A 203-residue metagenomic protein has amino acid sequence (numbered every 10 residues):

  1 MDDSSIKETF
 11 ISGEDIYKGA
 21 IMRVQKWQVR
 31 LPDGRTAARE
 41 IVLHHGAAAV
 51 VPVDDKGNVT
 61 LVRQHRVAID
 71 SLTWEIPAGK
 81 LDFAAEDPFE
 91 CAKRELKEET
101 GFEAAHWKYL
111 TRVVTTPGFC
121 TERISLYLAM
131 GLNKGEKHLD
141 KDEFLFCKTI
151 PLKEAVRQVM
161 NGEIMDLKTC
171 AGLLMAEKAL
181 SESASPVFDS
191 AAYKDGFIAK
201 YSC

Functional and structural regions predicted by a protein language model:
D2-E8, R35, Y109, D142-C203: Nudix hydrolase/Nudix homology domain
S5, R39, A48-R94, T111 (+1 more regions): Conserved Nudix-box catalytic region and its N-terminal flanking loop in Nudix hydrolases and closely related
S12-A49, D55-K56: Acidic, metal-coordinating catalytic segment for phosphate/diphosphate chemistry, firing primarily on the Nudix
D15-G19, V67, V113-I124: Acidic pyrophosphate-coordinating catalytic loop
Q25-D33, T116-G135, K148: Active-site-adjacent beta-strand/loop module that shapes the phosphate/pyrophosphate-binding cleft
E103, W107-T116: Acidic/glycine-rich phosphate/pyrophosphate-binding loops and surrounding catalytic core that coordinate Mg2+
F119, H138-E143: Short glycine-enriched loop/turn motifs at secondary-structure junctions
